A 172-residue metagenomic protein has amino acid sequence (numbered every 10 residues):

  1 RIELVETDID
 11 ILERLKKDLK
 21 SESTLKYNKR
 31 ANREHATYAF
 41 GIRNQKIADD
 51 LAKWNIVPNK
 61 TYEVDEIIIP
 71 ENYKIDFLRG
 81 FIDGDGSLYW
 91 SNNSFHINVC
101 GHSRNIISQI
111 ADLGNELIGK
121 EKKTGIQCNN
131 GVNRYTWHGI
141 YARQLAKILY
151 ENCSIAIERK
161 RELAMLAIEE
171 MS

Functional and structural regions predicted by a protein language model:
R1-S172: Internal intein/HINT superfamily modules and their associated LAGLIDADG
